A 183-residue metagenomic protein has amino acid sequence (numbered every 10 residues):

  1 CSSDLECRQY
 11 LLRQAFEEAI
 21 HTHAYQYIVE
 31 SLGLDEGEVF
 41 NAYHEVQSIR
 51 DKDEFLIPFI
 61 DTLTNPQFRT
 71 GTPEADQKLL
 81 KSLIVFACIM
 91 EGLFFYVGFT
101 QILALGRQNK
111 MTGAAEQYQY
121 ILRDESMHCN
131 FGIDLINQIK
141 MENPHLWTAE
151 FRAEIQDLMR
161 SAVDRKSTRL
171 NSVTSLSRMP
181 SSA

Functional and structural regions predicted by a protein language model:
C1-F68: Long, hydrophobic, well-ordered secondary-structure blocks that form the structural core and pocket-lining surfaces
C1-S3, I20, L80-L105, M127-F131: Alpha-helical bundle segments that constitute or directly flank the non-heme di-iron/ferroxidase center
S2, L170-T174, M179-S181: Short, small-residue-biased leader/transition segments that mark boundaries at the very start of proteins
S3-Q9, E30-V39, T70-S82, T100-Y120 (+1 more regions): Inter-helical turn/loop segments and adjacent helix faces that build the functional surface of alpha-helical bundle
A15-H23, Q47, G92, Q119 (+2 more regions): Generic structural signal for well-ordered, non-transmembrane alpha-helical segments in soluble/cytosolic regions
Y43-S48, I57-T64, I133-D157: Extended amphipathic alpha-helical segments with heptad-repeat/coiled-coil character used for oligomerization, fusion
E54-T70, M90-L105: A short mid-domain helix/strand-loop element embedded in enzyme catalytic domains that forms or borders the active-site
R160-S161, R165-R169, S175: Membrane-proximal bilayer-interacting regions
